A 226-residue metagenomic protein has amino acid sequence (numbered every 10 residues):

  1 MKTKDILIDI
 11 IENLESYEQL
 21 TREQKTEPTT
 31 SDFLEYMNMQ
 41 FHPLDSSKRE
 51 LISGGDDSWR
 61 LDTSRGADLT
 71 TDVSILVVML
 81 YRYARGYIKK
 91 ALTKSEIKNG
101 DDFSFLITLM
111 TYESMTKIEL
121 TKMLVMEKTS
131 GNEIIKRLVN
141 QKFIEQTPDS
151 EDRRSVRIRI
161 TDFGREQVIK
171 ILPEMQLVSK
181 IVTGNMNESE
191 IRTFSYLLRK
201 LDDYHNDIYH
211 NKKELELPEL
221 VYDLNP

Functional and structural regions predicted by a protein language model:
M1-S95: N-terminal leader segment of winged-helix/HTH proteins
D5-I8, R137-R192: Charged, amphipathic alpha-helical coiled-coil/dimerization segments
L69, V73, G100-D102, I160-F163 (+1 more regions): N-terminal positioning helix adjacent to the helix-turn-helix/winged-helix DNA-binding module
L80-A84, D101, E174, L197: Amphipathic, well-ordered alpha-helical segments in soluble domains
Y81, E96, E113, L124 (+3 more regions): Flexible interhelical turns and helix-capping residues at alpha-helix boundaries within structured domains
K89-S130: N-terminal helix-turn-helix DNA-binding core of bacterial DNA-binding proteins
P173-P226: Terminal interaction helix/tail motif
